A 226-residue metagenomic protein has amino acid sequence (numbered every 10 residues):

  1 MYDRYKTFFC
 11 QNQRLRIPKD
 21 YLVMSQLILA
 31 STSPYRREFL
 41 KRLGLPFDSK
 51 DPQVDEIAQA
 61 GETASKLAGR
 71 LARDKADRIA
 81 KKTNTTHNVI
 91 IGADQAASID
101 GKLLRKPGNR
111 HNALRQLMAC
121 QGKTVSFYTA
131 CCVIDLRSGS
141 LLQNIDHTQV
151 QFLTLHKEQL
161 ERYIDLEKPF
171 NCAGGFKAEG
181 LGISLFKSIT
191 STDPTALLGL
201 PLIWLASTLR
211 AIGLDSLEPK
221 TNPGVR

Functional and structural regions predicted by a protein language model:
S25-I28, A64-R226: Anionic-ligand binding patches
S25-L45: N-terminal beta1-alpha1 ligand-phosphate binding loop
D48-E56: A short beta-strand-loop structural module common to alpha/beta enzyme folds
